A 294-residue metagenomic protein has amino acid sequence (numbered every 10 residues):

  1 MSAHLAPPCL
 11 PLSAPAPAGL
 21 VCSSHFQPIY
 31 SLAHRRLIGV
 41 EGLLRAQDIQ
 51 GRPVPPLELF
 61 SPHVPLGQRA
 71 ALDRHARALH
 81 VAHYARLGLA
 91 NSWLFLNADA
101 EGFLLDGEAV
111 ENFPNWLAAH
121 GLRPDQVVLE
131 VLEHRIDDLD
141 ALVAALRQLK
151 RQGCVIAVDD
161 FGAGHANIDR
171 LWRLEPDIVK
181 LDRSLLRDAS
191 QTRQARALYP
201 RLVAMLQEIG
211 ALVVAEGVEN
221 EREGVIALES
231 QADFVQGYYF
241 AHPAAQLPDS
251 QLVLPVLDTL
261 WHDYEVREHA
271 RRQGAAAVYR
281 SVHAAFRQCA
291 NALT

Functional and structural regions predicted by a protein language model:
M1-V21, L32-R36, A46-Q47, E133-I136 (+1 more regions): EAL-family c-di-GMP phosphodiesterase catalytic domain
V21, H25-F60: A short, well-structured catalytic beta-strand-centered motif of the EAL phosphodiesterase domain for c-di-GMP
F26, A98-A100, A215: Sensory input modules used in signal transduction, predominantly PAS/LOV/GAF but also related non-catalytic regulatory
R35, A76, H80, L96 (+5 more regions): Conserved, mostly hydrophobic/aromatic
A70-D140: Catalytic core of bacterial c-di-GMP phosphodiesterases, primarily the EAL and HD-GYP domains, capturing alpha-helical
A109-N115, L142-A144, R193-P200: Charged helix-capping and loop-helix junction motifs
Q126-R135, G153-G162, A189-S190: Catalytic beta/alpha-barrel core
A145-D159, L206-A215: Short beta-strand/loop segments at the ligand-binding rim of alpha/beta enzyme cores
